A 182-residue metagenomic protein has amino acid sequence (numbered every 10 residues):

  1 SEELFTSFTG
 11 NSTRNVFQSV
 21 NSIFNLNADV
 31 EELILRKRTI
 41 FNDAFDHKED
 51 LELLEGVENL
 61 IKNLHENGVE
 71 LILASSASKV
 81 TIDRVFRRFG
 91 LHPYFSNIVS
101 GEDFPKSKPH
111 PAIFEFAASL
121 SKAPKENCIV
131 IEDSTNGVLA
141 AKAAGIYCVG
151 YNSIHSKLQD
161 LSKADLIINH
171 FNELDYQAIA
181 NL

Functional and structural regions predicted by a protein language model:
S1, T13-V16, S78: N-terminal alpha-helical segment
S1-S7: Conserved phosphoryl-transfer catalytic core
L4, G56-N59, I113-F116: Well-ordered alpha-helical segments embedded in enzymatic catalytic cores
F8-S12, E52-G56, A77, P109 (+1 more regions): Short beta->alpha linker loops
G10-A44, E55, N63: A metal-dependent, Asp-based hydrolase signature
D43-L73, K79, D83: Short, acidic loop-to-helix structural element flanking the phosphoryl-transfer center in phosphate-processing enzymes
K62, S78-V80, R84-L182: Asp-based, Mg2+/Mn2+-dependent phosphohydrolase catalytic module
